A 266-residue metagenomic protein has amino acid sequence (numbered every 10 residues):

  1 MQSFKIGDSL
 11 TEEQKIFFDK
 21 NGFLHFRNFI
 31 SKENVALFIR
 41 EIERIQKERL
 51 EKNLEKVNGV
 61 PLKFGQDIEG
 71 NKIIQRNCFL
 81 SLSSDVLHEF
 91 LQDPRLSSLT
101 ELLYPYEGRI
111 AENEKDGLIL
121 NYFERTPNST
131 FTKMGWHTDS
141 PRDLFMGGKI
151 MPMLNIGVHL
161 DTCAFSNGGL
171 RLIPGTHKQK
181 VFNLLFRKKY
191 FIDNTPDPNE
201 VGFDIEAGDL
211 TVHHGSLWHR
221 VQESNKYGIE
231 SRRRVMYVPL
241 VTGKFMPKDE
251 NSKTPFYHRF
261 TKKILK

Functional and structural regions predicted by a protein language model:
M1-F4, E48, N183-Y190, V201 (+2 more regions): Non-heme Fe(II)/2-oxoglutarate
M1-K20, R27-W136: Non-heme Fe(II)-dependent double-stranded beta-helix
I16, I150-M153, T162-Q222, F245: Double-stranded beta-helix
K32, R142, W218-H219: Glycine-rich nucleotide phosphate-binding loop and flanking beta-alpha elements of Rossmann-like dinucleotide-binding
H88, E107-R109, R142-G147, G157-D161 (+1 more regions): Short helix-to-loop capping/linker segments positioned immediately adjacent to catalytic or ligand/cofactor-binding
P94-S98, L154, E206: A structural signal for well-ordered alpha-helical segments within the folded catalytic domains of diverse enzymes
L118-N128, S140-P141, L160-F165, H177-Q179: Short acidic/polar capping segments at secondary-structure boundaries
T132-P152: Acidic, His- and aromatic-enriched active-site or binding-groove loops in soluble protein domains that engage sugars
